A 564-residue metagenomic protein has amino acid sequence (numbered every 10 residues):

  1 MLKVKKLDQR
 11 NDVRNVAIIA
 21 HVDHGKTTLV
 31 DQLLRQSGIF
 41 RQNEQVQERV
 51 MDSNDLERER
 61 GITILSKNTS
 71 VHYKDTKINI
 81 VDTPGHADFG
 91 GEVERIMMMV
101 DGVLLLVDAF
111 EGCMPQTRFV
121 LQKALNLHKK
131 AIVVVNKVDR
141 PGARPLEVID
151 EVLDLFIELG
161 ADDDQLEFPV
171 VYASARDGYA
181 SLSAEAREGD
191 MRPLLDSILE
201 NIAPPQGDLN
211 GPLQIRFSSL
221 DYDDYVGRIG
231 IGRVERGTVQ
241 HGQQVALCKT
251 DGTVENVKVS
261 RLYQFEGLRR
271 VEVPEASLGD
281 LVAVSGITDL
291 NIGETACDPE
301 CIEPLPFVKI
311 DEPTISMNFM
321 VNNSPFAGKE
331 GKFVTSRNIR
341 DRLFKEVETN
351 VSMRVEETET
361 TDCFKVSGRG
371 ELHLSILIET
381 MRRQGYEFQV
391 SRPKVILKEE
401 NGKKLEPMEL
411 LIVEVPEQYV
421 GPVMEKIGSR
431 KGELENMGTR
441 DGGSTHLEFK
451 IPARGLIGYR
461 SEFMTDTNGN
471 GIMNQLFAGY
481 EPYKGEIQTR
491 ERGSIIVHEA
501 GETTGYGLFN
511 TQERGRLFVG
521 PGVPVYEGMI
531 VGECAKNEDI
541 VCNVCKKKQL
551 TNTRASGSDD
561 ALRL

Functional and structural regions predicted by a protein language model:
M1-L564: Structural and coupling elements of P-loop NTPases
